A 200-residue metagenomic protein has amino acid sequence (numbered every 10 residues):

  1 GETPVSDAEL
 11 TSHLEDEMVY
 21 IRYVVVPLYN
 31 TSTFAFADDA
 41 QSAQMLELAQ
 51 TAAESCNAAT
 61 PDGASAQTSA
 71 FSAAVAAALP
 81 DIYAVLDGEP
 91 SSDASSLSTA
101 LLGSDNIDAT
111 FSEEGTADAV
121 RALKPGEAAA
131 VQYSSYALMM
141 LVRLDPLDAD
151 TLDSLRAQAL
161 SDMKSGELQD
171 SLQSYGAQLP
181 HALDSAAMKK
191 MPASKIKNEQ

Functional and structural regions predicted by a protein language model:
G1-E47, T51, I107-Q200: PPIase-associated folding chaperone regions across multiple families
T51-E113: Peptidyl-prolyl cis-trans isomerase
